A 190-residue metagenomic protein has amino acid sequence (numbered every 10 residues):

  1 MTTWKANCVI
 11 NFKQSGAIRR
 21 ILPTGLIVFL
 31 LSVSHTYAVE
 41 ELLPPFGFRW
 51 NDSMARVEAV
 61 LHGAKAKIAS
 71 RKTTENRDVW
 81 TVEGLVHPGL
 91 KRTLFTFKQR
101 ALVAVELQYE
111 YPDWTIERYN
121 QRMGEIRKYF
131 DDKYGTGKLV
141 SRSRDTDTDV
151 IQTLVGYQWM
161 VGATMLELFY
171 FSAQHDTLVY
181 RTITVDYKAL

Functional and structural regions predicted by a protein language model:
M1-I18: N-terminal secretory signal peptides that target proteins for export/translocation
M1-K5, I27, E110, S143: Short regulatory "switch" loops immediately downstream of catalytic or recognition motifs within protein catalytic
I21, E40, L85-V86: Short hydrophobic/aromatic segments of transmembrane alpha-helices and their interfaces
P23-V33: Bacterial N-terminal signal peptides
A38-E75, Y109-L190: Non-cytosolic coordination micro-motifs
W80-I126: Mid-chain, structured segments of secreted extracytoplasmic proteins
